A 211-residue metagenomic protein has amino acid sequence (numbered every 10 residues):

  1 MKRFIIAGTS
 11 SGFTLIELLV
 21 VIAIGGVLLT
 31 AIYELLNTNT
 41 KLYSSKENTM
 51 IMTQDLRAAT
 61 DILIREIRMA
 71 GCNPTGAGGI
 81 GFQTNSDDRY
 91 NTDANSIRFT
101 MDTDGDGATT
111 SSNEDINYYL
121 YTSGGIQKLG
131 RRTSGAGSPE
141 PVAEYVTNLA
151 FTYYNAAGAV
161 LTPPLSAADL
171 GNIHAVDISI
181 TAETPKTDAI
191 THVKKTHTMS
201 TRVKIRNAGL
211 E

Functional and structural regions predicted by a protein language model:
K2, S11-A70, L210: Aliphatic-rich helix starts adjacent to a transmembrane/signal segment
S44-S45, M50-Q54, I67-T100: Short, glycine/small-hydrophobic-rich surface segments
A70, D106-G107, T187: Short beta-strands and strand-coil junctions in structured, solvent-facing domains, enriched
D88-P163, K194: Type IV pilin-like appendage domain
I116, V176-I178, M199-T201: Hydrophobic residues positioned within well-ordered beta-strands of beta-sheet architectures
A136-E144, N148-A150, K186-E211: Low-complexity, S/T/G/P-rich flexible repeat/linker segments used as non-globular hinges and stalks within
A168-D177: Eukaryote-biased detector of low-complexity, proline/serine/threonine-rich segments and adjacent exposed loops
A182-T184: Surface-exposed loop/turn motifs at beta-strand-loop junctions within extracellular Ig-like and Fibronectin type III
